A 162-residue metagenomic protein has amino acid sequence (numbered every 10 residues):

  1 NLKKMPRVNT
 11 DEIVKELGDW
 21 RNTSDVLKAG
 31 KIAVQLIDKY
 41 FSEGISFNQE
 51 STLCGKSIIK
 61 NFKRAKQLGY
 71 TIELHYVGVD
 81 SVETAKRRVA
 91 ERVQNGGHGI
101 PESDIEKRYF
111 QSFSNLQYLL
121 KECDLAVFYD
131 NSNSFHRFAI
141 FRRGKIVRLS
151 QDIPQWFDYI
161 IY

Functional and structural regions predicted by a protein language model:
N1, L119-L120: Short, conserved catalytic or adaptor-binding loops enriched in Gly and charged residues
N1-I45: Conserved substrate/cofactor phosphate-moiety recognition/catalytic segment in nucleotide-dependent phosphotransferases
E12-V14, C54, G78-T84, N133-F135: Conserved nucleotide-binding/hydrolysis micro-motifs of P-loop NTPases
T23, F62-A65, R88-E91, F141-R143: Short, glycine/charged-enriched secondary-structure capping and boundary segments
S24-K28, E50, D104-E106: Short, flexible loop segments at the rims of nucleotide/cofactor-binding pockets, characterized by
K28-V79, S112, V127: Glycine-rich phosphate-binding loop used to anchor ATP phosphates in small-molecule kinases, encompassing both
Y70-L116: A glycine- and Lys/Arg-enriched "phosphate-lid" helix/loop adjacent to the NTP-binding pocket of small-molecule kinases
L120-Y162: NTP-dependent small-molecule kinase module
